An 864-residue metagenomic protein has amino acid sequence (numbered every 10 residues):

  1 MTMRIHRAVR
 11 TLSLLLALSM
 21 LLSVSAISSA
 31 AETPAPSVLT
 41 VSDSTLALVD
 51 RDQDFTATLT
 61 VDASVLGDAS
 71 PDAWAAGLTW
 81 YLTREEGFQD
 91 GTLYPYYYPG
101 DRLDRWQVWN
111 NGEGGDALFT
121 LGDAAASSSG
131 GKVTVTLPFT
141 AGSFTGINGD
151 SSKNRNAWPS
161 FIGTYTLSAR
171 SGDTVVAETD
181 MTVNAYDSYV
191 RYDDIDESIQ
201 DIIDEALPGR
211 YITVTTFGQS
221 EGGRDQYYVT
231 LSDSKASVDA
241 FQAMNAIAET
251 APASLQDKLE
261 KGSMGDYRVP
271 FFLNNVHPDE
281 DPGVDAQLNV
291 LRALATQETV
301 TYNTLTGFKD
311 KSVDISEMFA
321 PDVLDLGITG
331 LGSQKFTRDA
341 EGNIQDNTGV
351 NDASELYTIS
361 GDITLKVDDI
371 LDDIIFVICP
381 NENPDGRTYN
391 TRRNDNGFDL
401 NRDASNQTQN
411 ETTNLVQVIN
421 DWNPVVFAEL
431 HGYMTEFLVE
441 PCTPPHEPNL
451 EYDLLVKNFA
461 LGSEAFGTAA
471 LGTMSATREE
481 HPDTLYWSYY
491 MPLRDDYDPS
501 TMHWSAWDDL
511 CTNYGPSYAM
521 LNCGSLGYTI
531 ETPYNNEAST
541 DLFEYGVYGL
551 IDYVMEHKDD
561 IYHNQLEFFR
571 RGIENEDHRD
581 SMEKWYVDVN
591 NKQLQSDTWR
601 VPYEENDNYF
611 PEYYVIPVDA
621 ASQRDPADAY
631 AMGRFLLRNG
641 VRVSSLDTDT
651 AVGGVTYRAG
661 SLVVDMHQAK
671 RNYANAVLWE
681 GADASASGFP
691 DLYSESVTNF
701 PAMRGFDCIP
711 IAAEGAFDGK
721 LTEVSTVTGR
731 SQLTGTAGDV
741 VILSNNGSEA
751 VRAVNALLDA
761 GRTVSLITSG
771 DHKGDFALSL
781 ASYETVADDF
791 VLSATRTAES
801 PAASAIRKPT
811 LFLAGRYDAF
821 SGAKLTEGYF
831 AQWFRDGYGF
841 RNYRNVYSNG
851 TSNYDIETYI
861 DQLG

Functional and structural regions predicted by a protein language model:
T2-S13: Bacterial N-terminal signal peptides that target proteins for export
S13-S23: Bacterial N-terminal signal peptides
L22-A35: Sec-dependent signal peptide cleavage junction
P34-I203, D225, I247-L288, R292-T348 (+4 more regions): Intrinsic-disorder/low-complexity accessory segments
R224-L231: A short loop-to-beta-strand scaffold at the N-terminal edge of the catalytic core in hydrolase folds
Y228, V238-M244, P282-A286, V300-T306 (+6 more regions): Short, solvent-exposed loop/turn and secondary-structure capping segments
A320-P321, Q345-Q409, N535: Mobile, glycine- and charge-enriched loop segments and immediately flanking short secondary-structure elements within
T408-T412, V416-T477: Active-site-proximal loop/hinge segments that shape catalytic or ion-binding/gating pockets
